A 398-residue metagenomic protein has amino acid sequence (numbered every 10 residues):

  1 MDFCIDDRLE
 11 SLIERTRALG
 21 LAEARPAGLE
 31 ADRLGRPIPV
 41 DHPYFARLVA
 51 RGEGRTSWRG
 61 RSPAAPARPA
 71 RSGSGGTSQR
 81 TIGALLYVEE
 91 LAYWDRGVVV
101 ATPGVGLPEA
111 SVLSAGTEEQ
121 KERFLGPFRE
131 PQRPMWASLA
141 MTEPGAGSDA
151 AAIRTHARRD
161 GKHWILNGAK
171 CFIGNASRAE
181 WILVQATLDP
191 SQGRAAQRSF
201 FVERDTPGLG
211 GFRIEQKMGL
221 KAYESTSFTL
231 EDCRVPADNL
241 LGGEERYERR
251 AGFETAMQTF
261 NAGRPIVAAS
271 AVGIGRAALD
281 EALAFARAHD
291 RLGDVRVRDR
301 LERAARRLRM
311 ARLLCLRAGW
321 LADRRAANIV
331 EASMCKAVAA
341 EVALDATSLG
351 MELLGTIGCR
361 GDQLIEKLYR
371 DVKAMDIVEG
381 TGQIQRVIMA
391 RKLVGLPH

Functional and structural regions predicted by a protein language model:
M1-V100, L396: Amphipathic, small/basic residue-rich leader segments at the start of a protein or domain
D2, Y87, L107, E119 (+1 more regions): Glycine-rich phosphate/cofactor-binding loops in nucleotide/flavin-utilizing enzymes
D2-D7, S11-L12, G76, G211-R309 (+1 more regions): Glycine-rich beta->alpha junctions and the first turn(s) of the following alpha-helix
R25-R36, L283-R298, R309-A339, T347 (+1 more regions): C-terminal helix-coil-helix/basic helical segment that borders enzyme active sites and/or dimer interfaces and provides
V99-E119, G147: N-terminal glycine-rich flavin-associated loop
R133-T142: A short, Trp-centered hydrophobic/proline-enriched beta-strand micro-motif
A157-R158: A structural signal for short hydrophobic beta-strand segments in well-ordered beta-sheet cores
N167-G211: A short core secondary-structure module
